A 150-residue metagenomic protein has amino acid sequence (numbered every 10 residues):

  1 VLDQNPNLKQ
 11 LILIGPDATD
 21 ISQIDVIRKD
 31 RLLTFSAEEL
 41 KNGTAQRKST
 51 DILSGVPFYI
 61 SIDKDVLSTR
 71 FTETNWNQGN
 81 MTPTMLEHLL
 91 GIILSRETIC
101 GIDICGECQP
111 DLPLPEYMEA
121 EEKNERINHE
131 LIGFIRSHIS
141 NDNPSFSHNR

Functional and structural regions predicted by a protein language model:
V1, S22-I27, F71-E73: A short secondary-structure junction signal
L2-G15: Active-site histidine-anchored catalytic micro-motif
P6, L33-R150: Catalytic cores of soluble, metal-dependent hydrolases
N7-K9, V26-L33: A short helix-to-beta-strand connector/capping loop
G15-A18, G106-C108: Short beta-alpha junction loops
P16-D20, E39-L40: Short acidic/polar capping segments at secondary-structure boundaries
A18-I24, D111-L112: Short, charged/polar "capping" segments at the starts of alpha-helices and the immediately preceding loops
